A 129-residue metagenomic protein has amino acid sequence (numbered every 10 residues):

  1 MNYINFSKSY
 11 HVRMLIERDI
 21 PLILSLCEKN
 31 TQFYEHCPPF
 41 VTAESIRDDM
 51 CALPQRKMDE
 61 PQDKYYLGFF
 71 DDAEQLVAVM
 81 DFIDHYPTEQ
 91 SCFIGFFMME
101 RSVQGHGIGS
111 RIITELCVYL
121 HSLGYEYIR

Functional and structural regions predicted by a protein language model:
M1-R18, E35: Conserved N-terminal entry element of GNAT/NAT acetyltransferase domains
E17-R18, D72-Q75, P87-E89: Short strand-connecting beta-turns/loops that link adjacent beta-strands
I23-L24: Hydrophobic pocket/interface hotspot
T31-P54, Y65: Conserved GNAT-fold acetyl-CoA-binding loop/helix
R56-Q62: Short loop/turn motifs at secondary-structure junctions and domain boundaries
G68, Q75-D84, F93, M98: Conserved beta-strand in the GNAT
V103, G107-E115: Conserved acetyl-CoA pyrophosphate-binding loop and the N-cap/start of the following alpha-helix in GNAT-like
L120-R129: Conserved GNAT acetyl-CoA-binding A-motif
